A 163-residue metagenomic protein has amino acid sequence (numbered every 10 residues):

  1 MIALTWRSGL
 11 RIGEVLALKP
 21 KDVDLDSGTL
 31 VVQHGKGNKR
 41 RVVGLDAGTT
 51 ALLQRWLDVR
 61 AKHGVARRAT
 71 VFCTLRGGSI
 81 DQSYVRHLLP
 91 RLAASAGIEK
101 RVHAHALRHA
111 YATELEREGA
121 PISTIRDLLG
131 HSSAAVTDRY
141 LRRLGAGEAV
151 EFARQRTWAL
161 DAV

Functional and structural regions predicted by a protein language model:
M1, T5, L115-E116: Short helix-to-turn junction characteristic of helix-turn-helix DNA-binding domains, especially the helix
T5, L16, R126: The alpha-helix within a helix-turn-helix
S8, I12-G13, A17-D58: Conserved tyrosine-mediated DNA breakage-rejoining catalytic core shared by Y-recombinases
V23-L25, D81, E99-R101, A120-L141: Short, polar N-cap/turn motifs at the start of nucleic acid-interacting alpha helices
H34, L129-R154: Catalytic-site neighborhood detector that most strongly recognizes the C-terminal catalytic loop/helix of tyrosine
G35-R55, R68-P90: C-terminal catalytic core of Y-nucleophile DNA break-rejoin enzymes
V43, R86-D127: Short, basic (Lys/Arg/His-rich) helix/loop patches that form interaction surfaces in the mid-to-C-terminal regions
Q155-V163: C-terminal secondary-structure termini that scaffold catalytic or DNA-interacting sites
